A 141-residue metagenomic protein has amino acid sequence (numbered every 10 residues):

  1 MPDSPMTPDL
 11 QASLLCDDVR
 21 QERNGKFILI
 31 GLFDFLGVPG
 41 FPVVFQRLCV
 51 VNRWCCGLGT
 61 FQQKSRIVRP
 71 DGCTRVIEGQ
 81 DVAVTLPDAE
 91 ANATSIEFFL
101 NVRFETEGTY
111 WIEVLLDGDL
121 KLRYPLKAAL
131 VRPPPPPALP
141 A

Functional and structural regions predicted by a protein language model:
P2-E107, W111-A141: Contiguous segments within soluble domain cores/interaction surfaces
